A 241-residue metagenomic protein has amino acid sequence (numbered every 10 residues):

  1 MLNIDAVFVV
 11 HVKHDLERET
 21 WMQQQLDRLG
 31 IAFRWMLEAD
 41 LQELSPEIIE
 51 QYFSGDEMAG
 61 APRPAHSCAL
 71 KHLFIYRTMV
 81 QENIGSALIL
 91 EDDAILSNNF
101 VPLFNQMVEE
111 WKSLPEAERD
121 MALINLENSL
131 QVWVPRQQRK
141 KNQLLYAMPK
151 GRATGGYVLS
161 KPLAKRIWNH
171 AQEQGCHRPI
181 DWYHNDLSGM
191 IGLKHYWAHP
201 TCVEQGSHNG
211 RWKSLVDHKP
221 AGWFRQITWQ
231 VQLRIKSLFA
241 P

Functional and structural regions predicted by a protein language model:
M1-L90, A94-P241: An acidic/histidine-cluster motif and surrounding catalytic segment that typifies divalent-metal-assisted enzyme active
